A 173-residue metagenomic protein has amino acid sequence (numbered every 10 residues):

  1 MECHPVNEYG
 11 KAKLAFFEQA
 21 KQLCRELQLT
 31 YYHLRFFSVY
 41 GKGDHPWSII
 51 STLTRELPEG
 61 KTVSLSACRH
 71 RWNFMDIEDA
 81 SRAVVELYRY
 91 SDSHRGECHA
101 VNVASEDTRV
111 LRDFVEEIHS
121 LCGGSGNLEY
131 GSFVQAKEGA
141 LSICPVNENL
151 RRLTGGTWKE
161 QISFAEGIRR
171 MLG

Functional and structural regions predicted by a protein language model:
M1-H33, D44-H45: Catalytic helix-loop patch of NAD(P)-dependent Rossmann-fold dehydrogenases
F17-K21, T54, V115: Short amphipathic alpha-helical segments and helix-helix/interface helices
F37: Proline-glycine-enriched beta-turn/loop adjacent to the NAD(P) cofactor-binding site in Rossmann-like oxidoreductases
L57-G173: C-terminal substrate-binding subdomain of Rossmann-fold SDR/epimerase-dehydratase oxidoreductases
